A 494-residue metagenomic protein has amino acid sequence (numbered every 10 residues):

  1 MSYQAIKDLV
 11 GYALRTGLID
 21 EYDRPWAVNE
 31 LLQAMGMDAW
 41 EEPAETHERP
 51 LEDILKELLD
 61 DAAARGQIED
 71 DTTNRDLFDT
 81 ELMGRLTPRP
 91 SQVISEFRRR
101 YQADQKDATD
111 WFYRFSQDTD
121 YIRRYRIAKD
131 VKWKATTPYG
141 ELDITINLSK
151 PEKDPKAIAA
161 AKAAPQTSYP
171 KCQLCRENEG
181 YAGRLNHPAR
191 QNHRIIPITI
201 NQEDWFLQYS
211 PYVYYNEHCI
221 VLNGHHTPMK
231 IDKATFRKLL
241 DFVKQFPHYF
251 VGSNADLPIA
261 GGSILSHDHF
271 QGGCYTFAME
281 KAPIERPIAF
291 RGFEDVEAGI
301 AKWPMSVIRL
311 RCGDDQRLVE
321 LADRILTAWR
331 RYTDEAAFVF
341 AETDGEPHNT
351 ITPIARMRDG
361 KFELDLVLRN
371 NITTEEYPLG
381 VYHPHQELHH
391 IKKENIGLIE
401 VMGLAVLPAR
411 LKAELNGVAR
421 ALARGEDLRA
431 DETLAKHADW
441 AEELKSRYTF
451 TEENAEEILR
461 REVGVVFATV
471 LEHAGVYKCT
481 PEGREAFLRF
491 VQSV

Functional and structural regions predicted by a protein language model:
M1-V221, H225-P228, K302-P304, V319-A322 (+2 more regions): Active-site microenvironments that recognize anionic phosphate/pyrophosphate groups
N192-R194, G224-V251: Helical scaffold of the NTase/Pol beta-like nucleotidyltransferase catalytic core
A234, V243-S266, G272-L326, R330-T333: Catalytic or ion-translocation cores adjacent to nucleophile or general acid/base/metal-coordination motifs in diverse
